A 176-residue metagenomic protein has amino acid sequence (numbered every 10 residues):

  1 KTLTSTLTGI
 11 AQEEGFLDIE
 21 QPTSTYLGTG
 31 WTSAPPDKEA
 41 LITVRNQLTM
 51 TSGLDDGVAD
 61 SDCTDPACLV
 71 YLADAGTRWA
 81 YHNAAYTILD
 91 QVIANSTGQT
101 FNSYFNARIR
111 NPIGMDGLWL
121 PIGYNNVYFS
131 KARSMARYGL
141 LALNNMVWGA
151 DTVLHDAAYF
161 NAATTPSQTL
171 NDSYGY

Functional and structural regions predicted by a protein language model:
T2-I19, Q47, L89-I93, Y138: Active-site SXXK
T4, Y81, A85, T97 (+2 more regions): Hydrophobic (often cysteine-bearing) scaffold residues that line and stabilize catalytic clefts of nucleotide/cofactor
A11, T51, V92, S96 (+1 more regions): Generic structural signal for hydrophobic core residues of well-folded globular domains
E13-S52, T97-S130: Active-site helix/loop module of the DD-peptidase/beta-lactamase fold, centered on the serine-lysine SxxK catalytic
Q21, W79-A80: Short helix-capping and inter-helix turn/linker motifs at the boundaries of alpha-helical repeat units
G30-T64, C68-G76, A84-Y86, S130-A136: Conserved catalytic neighborhood of penicillin-recognizing serine enzymes
D62-A67, L72-A73, W79, V92-Q99 (+1 more regions): Recognition helices and adjacent regulatory flanks at domain boundaries
A73, W79, S103, R110-Y176: Penicillin-binding protein/beta-lactamase superfamily catalytic region
